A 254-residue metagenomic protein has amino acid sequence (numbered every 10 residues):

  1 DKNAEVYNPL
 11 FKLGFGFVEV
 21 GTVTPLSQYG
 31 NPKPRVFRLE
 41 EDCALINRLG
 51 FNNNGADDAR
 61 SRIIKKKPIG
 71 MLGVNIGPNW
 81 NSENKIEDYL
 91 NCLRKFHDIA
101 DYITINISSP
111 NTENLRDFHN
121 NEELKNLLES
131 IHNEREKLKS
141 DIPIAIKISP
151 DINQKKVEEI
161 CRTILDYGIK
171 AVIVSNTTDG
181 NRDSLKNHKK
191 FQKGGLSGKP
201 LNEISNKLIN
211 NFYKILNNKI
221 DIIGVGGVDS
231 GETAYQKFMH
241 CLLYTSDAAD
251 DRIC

Functional and structural regions predicted by a protein language model:
D1, I148-Q154, D221-E232: Glycine-rich beta-to-alpha transition loops that act as phosphate-gripper elements at the mouths of alpha/beta enzyme
D1-L72: N-terminal capping/small domains of soluble enzymes
Y7, Q154-T163, D229-H240: Catalytic cores of alpha/beta
V18, A59, N106, K147 (+3 more regions): Conserved, mostly hydrophobic/aromatic
I69-G73, L138-S149, I215-G224: Short beta-strand/loop segments at the ligand-binding rim of alpha/beta enzyme cores
P78-Y89, I146-L165: Active-site glycine- and acidic-residue-rich loops that bind and position anionic ligands or nucleotide-like cofactors
P110-E123, V157, C161-N218: Glycine/Thr-rich beta-alpha phosphate-binding loop at enzyme active sites
Y244-C254: Single conserved hydrophobic/aromatic residue that forms the stacking wall/gate of nucleotide- or nucleobase-binding
